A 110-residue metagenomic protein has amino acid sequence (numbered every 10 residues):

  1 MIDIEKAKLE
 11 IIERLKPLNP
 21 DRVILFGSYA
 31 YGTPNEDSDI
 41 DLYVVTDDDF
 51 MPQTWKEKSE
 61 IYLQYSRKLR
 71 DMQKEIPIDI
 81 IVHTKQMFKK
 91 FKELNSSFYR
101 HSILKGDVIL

Functional and structural regions predicted by a protein language model:
M1-R22, Y31-E36, D47-L110: Catalytic core of pol beta-like nucleotidyltransferases
S28: Conserved H-loop
S38-I40: Short coil-to-beta-strand
Y43-V45: Short hydrophobic/aromatic beta-strand micro-patches that form the beta-sheet surface supporting nucleotide- or nucleic
